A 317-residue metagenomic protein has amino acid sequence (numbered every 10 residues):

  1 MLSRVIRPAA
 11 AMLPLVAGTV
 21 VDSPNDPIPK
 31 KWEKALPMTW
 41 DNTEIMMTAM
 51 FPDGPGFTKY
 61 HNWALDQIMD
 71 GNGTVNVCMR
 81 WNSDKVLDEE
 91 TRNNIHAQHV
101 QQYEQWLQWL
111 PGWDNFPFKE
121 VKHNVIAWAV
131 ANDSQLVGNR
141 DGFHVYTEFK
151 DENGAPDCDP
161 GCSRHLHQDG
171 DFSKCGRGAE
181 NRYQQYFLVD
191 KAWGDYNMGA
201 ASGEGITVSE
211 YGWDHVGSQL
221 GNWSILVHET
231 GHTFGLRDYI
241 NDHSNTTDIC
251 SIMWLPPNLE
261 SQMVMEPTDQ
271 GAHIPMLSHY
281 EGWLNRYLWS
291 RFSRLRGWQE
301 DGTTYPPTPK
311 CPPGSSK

Functional and structural regions predicted by a protein language model:
L2-R7, V16-E152, C311-K317: N-terminal low-structure segments adjacent to metalloprotease catalytic domains across cellular compartments
N76-W81, Q184-L188, T207-E210, H232-T233 (+1 more regions): Structural recognition of the beta-strand scaffold that forms the well-ordered cores of secreted hydrolase catalytic
T91-Q98, Q102, N222-L226, Y280 (+1 more regions): Stable alpha-helical elements in mature extracytoplasmic
W113-S224: Metzincin-family zinc-dependent endopeptidase catalytic domain
W193-Y196, A201-G221, Y239-K317: Metalloprotease/metallohydrolase-associated module, dominated by Zn2+-dependent proteases
L220-Y239: Active-site recognition of the HExxH zinc-binding catalytic motif
